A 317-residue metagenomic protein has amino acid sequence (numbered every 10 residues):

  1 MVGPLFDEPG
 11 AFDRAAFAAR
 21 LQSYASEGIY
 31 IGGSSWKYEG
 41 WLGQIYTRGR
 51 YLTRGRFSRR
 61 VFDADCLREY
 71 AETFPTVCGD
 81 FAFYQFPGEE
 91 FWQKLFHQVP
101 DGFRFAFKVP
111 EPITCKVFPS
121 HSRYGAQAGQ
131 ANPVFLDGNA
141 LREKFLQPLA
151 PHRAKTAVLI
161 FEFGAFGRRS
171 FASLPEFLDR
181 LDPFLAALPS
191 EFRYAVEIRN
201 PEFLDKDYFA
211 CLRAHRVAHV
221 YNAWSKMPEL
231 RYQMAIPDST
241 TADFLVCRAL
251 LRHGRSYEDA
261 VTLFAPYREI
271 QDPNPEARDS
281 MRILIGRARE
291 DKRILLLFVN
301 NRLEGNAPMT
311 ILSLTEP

Functional and structural regions predicted by a protein language model:
M1-P317: Residues lining hydrophobic/aromatic ligand-binding pockets adjacent to catalytic sites
